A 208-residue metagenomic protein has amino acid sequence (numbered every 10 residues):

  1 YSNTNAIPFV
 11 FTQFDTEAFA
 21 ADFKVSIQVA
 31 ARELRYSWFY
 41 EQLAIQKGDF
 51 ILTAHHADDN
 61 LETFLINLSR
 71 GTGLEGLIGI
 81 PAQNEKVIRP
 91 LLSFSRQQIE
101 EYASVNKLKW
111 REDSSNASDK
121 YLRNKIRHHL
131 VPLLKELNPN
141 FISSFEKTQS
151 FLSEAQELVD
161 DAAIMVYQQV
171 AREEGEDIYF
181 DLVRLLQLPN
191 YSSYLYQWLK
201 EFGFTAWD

Functional and structural regions predicted by a protein language model:
Y1-P132: Core alpha/beta nucleotide-donor-binding catalytic domains of modification enzymes
F14-T16, L34, Q83-N84, E146-D208: AMP-forming adenylation/ATP pyrophosphatase catalytic core
V25-S26, T72, F94, Y121 (+5 more regions): Short coil/turn linker and secondary-structure boundary residues
A31, L122, L137, S144 (+1 more regions): Catalytic cores of large soluble enzymes that bind and process phosphate-bearing ligands
I45, L133-E136, W198-E201: Active-site catalytic microenvironments for nucleophilic, acid-base chemistry
R70, L74, K135-P139, E157 (+2 more regions): Alpha-helix boundary/capping and short turn/kink residues
N116-R123, I142-S153: Internal, active-site/partner-interface "lid" segment
R127-F145: Conserved anion/nucleotide-ligand pocket segment
